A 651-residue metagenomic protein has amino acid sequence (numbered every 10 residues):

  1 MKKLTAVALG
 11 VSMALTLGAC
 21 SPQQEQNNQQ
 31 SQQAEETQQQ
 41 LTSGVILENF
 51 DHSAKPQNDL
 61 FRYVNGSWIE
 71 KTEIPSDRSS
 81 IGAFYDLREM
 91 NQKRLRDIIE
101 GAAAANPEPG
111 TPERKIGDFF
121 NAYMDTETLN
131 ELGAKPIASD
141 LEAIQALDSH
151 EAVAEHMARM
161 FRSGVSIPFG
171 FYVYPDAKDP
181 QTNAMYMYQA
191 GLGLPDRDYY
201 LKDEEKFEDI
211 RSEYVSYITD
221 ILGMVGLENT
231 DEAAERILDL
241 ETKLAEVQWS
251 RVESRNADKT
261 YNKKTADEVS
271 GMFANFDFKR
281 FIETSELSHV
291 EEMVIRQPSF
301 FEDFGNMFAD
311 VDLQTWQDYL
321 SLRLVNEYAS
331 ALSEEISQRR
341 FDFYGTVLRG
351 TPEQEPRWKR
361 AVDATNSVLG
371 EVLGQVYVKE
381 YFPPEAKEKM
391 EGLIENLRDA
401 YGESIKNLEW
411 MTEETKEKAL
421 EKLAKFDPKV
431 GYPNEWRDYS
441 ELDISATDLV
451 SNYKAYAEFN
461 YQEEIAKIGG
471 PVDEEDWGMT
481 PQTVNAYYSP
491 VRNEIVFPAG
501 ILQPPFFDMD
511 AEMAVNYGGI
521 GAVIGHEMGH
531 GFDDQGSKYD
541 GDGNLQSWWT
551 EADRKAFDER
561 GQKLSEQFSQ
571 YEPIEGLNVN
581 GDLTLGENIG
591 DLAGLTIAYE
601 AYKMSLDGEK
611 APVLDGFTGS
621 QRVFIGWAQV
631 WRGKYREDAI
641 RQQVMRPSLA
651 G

Functional and structural regions predicted by a protein language model:
M1-L4: Positively charged n-region of N-terminal signal peptides that target proteins for export
T16-A19: C-terminal motif of bacterial Sec signal peptides marking the signal peptidase cleavage site
S21-Q23: Bacterial signal peptide processing site
Q26-V45: Post-signal peptide N-terminal segment of mature Sec-exported envelope proteins
Q38, N275, V294, P298 (+4 more regions): Intrinsically disordered, low-complexity linker/terminal regions across diverse proteins
Q38-L41, H52-N58, Y63-L129: Active-site-surrounding "flap" and adjacent substrate/cofactor-binding loops of secreted or lumenal enzymes, prototyped
S53-Q57, V64, N91-L95, P112 (+25 more regions): Stable alpha-helical elements in mature extracytoplasmic
E100-G392, N396: Noncatalytic, helix-rich "gating/capping" subdomain that lines the substrate-entry/channel surface of large enzyme
